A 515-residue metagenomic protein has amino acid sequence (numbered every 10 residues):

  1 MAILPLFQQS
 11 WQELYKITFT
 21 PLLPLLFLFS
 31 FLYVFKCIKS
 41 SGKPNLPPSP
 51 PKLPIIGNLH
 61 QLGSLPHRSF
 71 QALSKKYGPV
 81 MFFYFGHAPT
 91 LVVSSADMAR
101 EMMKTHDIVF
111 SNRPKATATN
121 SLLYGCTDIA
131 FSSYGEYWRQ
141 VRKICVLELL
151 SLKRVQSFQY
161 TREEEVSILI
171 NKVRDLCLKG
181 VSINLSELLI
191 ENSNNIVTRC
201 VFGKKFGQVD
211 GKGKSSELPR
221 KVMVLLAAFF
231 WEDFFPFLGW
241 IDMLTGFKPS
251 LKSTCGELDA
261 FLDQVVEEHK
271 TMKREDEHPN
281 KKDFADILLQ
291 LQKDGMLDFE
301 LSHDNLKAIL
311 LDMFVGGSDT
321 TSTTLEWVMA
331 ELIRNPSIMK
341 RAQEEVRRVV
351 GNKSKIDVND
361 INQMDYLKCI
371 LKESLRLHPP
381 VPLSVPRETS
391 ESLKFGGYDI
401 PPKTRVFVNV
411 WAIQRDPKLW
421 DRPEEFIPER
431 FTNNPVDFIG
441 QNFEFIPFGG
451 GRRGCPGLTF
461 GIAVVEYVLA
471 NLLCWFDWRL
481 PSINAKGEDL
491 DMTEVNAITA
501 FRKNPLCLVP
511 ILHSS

Functional and structural regions predicted by a protein language model:
M1-Y15, L26, Q290, I498-S515: C-terminal helix/juxtamembrane-tail motif
A2-G42, N195, A463: Terminal signal-anchor or tail-anchor transmembrane helices that tether membrane-associated enzymes to cellular
K43-L59, R68-T161, E165, L185 (+3 more regions): Cytochrome P450 substrate-recognition site 1
L59-G78, E257-A260, D357-G397, P417 (+2 more regions): Conserved cytochrome P450 K-helix E-x-x-R motif and the immediately C-terminal K′/meander segment
P114-L122, Q156-L325, R341, V358-N359 (+1 more regions): Cytochrome P450 heme-thiolate monooxygenase catalytic core
L311, N434-V465, T493-N496: Cytochrome P450 heme-thiolate "Cys pocket" and heme-binding signature region
P336, L458-T499: Cytochrome P450 heme-binding "Cys pocket" and the immediately downstream C-terminal segment
S392, V408-V436: Conserved cytochrome P450 K-helix/beta-meander segment immediately N-terminal to the heme-binding cysteine loop
